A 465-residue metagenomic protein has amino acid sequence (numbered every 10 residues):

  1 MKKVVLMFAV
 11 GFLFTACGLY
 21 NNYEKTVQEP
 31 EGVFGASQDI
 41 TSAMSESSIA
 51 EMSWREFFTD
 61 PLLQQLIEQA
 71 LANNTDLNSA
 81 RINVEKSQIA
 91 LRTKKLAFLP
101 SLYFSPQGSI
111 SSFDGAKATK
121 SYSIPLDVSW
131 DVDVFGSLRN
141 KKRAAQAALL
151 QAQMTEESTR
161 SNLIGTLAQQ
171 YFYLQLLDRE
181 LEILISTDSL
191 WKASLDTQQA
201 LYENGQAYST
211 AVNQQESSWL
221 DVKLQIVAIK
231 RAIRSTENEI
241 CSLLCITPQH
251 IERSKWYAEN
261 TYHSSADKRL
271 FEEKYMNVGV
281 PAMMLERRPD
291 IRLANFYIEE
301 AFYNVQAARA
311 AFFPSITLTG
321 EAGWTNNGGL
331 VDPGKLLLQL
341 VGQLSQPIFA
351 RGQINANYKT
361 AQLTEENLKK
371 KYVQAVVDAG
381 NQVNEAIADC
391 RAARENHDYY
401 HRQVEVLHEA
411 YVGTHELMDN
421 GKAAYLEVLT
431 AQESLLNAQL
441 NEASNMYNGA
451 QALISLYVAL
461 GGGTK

Functional and structural regions predicted by a protein language model:
K3-V10, F14-A72, K230-E286, V458-K465: Terminal intrinsically disordered/low-complexity segments used for targeting and assembly
G18, A147, M154-V280, D389 (+3 more regions): Periplasmic alpha-helical coiled-coil/stalk elements that build and connect Gram-negative outer-membrane
L63-Q65, S79, S121-S123, Q169 (+2 more regions): Transmembrane beta-barrel architecture of outer-membrane proteins
Q64-A90: Mid-chain, structured segments of secreted extracytoplasmic proteins
I67, S123-D127, Y171, P281 (+3 more regions): Membrane-embedded beta-strand positions in outer-membrane beta-barrel channels/transporters
N78, F98-K120, S129-N162, L177-D178 (+5 more regions): Small/polar (Gly/Ser/Thr/Ala-rich) solvent-exposed segments that form structured loops/beta-strands/short helices used
A80-K94, T159, G165-I185, A193 (+7 more regions): Amphipathic alpha-helical coiled-coil segments
I229, P289-D290, L368, N445: Metallo-beta-lactamase
